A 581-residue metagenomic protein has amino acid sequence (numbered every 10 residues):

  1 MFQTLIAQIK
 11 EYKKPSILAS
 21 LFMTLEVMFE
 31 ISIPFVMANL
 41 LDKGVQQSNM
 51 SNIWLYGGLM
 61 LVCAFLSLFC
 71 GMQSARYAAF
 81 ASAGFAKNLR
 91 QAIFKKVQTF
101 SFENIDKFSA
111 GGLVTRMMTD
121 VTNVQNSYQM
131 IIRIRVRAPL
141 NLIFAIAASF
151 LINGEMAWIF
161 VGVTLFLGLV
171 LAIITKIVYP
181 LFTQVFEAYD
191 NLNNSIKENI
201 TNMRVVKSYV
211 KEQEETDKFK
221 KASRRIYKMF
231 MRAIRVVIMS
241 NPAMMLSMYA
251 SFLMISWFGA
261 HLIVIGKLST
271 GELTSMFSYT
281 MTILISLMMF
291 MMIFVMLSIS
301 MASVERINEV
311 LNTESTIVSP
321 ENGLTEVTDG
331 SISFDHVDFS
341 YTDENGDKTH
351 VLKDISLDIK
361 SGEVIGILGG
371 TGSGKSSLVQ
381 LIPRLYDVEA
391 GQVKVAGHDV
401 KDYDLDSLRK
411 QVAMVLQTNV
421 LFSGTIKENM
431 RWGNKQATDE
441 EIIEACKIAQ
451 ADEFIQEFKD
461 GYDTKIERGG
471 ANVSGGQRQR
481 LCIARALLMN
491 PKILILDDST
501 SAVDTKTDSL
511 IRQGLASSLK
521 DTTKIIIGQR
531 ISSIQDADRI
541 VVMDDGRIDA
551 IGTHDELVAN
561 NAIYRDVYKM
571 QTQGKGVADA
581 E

Functional and structural regions predicted by a protein language model:
M1-E30, M37, V45-L59, Q73-A78 (+13 more regions): Membrane-integrated ABC transporters
K10-K14, Y77-A78, T99-E103, T119-I132 (+8 more regions): An intracellular "coupling" helix at the cytosolic face of ABC transporter transmembrane type-1 domains
E11, P15-M28, C63, F69 (+2 more regions): Transmembrane helices of ABC transporter permease
T24-S32, F65-M72, V124-S127, I131-I143 (+6 more regions): Hydrophobic alpha-helical transmembrane bundles that constitute the permease/transmembrane domains of multi-pass
Q47, A83, Q91-T115, T119-V121 (+6 more regions): Short intracellular "coupling" helices and adjacent cytoplasmic loop segments at the cytosolic face of multi-pass
S48-I53, A148-V163, T175-K176, R232-R306 (+1 more regions): Helix-loop-helix
V327-E581: ABC-type nucleotide-binding domain
